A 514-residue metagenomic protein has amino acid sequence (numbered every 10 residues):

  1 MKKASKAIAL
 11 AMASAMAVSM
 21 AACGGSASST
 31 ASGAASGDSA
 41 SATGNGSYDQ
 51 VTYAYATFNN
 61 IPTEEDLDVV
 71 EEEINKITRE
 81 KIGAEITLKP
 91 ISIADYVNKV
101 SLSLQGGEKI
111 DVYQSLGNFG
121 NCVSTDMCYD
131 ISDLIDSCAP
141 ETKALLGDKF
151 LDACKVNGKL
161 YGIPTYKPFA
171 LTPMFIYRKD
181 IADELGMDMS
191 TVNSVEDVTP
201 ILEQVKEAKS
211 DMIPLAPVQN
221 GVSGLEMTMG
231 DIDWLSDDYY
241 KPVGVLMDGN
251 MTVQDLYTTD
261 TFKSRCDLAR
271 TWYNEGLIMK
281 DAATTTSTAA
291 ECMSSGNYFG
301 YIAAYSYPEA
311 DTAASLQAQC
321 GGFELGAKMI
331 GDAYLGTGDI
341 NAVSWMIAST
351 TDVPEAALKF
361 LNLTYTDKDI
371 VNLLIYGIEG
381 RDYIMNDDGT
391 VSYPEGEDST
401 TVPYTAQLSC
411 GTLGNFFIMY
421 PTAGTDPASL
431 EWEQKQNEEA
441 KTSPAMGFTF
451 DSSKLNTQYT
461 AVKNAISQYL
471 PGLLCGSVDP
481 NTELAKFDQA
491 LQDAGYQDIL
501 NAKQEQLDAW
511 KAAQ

Functional and structural regions predicted by a protein language model:
M1-L10: Bacterial N-terminal signal peptides that target proteins for export
A9-M12, S19-Q514: Extracytoplasmic/secretory soluble proteins
